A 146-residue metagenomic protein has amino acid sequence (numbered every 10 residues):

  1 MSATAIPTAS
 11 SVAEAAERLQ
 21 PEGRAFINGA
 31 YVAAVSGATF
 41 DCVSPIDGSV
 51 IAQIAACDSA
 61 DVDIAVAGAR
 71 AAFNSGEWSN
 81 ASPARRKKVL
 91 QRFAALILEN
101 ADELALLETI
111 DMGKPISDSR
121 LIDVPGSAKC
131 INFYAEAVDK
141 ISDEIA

Functional and structural regions predicted by a protein language model:
M1-I54, K88-R92, K140-A146: Terminal low-complexity tails and localization/encapsulation signals of metabolic enzymes
I51-S142: Glycine-rich loop-to-alpha-helix module at the N-terminal edge of alpha/beta enzyme cores
